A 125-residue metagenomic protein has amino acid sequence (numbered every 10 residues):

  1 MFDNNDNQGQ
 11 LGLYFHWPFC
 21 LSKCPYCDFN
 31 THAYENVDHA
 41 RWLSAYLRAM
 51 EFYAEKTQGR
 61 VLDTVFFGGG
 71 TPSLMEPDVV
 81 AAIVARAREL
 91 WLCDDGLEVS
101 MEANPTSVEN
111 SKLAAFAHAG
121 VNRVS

Functional and structural regions predicted by a protein language model:
M1-L13, Q58-R60: N-terminal [4Fe-4S]-dependent radical SAM core
N7-R41, A119: Canonical Radical SAM [4Fe-4S] cluster-binding loop centered on the CxxxCxxC motif and its immediate flanking residues
C20, Y46, F67, M101 (+1 more regions): Conserved, mostly hydrophobic/aromatic
V37, R41-A45, N104-S111: Glycine-rich anion/phosphate-binding loops
V37-H39, T57-V61: N-terminal juxtadomain amphipathic helix that follows a signal peptide/anchor or precedes a small N-terminal auxiliary
Y46-Q58: A short, N-terminal amphipathic alpha-helix
L62-D63, E76-S125: Radical SAM/AdoMet-radical enzyme domain recognition
